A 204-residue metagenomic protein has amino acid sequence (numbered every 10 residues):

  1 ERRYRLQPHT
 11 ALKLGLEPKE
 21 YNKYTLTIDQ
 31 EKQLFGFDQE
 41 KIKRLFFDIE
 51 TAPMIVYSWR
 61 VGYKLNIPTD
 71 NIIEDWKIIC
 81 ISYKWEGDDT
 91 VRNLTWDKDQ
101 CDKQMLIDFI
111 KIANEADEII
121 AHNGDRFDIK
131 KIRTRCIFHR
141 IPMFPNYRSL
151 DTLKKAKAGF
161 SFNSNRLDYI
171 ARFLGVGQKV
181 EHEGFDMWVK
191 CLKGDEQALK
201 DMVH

Functional and structural regions predicted by a protein language model:
E1-T10: Short, charged amphipathic recognition helices of the HTH superfamily and cognate SANT/SANTA-like modules
P8, G15-I49: N-terminal accessory regions of nucleic-acid-interacting proteins
Q33-A113: Conserved RNase H-like, two-metal-ion catalytic cores of nucleic-acid enzymes
F35-K41, F47, A52, W59-G62 (+6 more regions): Catalytic phosphate/metal-binding cores of nucleic-acid and nucleotide-processing enzymes, i.e., regions that mediate
E74, D125, M202: Aromatic-acidic/polar surface patches that form glycan- and anion
G87-R172: Conserved DEDDh/DEDDy metal-dependent 3′-5′ exonuclease domain
I120, R166-H204: Acidic, Mg2+-coordinating catalytic module of metal-dependent nucleases/exonucleases that use a two-metal-ion mechanism
